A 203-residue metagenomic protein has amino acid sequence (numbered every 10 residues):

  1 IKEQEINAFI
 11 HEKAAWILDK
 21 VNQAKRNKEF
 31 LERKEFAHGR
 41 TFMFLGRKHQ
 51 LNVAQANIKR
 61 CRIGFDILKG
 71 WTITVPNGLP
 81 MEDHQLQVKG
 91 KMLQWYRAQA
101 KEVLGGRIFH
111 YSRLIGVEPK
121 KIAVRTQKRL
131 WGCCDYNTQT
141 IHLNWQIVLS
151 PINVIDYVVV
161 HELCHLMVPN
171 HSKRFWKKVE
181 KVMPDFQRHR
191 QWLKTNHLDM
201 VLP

Functional and structural regions predicted by a protein language model:
I1-Y157, L166-P203: Active-site-proximal or metal-binding-adjacent scaffold patches in catalytic folds
E162: Walker B catalytic acidic pair
